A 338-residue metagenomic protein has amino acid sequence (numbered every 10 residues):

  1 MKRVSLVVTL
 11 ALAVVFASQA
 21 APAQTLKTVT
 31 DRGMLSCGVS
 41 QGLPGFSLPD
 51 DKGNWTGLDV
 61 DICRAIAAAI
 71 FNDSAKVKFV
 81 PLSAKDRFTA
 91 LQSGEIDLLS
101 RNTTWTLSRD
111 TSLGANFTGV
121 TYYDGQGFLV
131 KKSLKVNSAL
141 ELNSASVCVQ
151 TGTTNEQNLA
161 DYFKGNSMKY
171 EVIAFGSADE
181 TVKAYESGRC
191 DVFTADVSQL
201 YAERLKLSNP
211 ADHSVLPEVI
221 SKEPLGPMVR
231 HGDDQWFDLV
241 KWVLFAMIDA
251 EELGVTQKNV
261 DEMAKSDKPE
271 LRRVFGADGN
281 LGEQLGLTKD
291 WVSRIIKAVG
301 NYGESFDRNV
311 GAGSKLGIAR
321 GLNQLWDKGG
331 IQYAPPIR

Functional and structural regions predicted by a protein language model:
V7-A17: Bacterial N-terminal signal peptides
A21-Q24: Boundary of Sec targeting at the N-terminus
K27, V60-A68, T89, S93 (+6 more regions): Solvent-exposed, polar/charged alpha-helical surfaces in well-ordered, non-transmembrane soluble domains, broadly
K27-S100, L285-L287, A298-Y302, L325-G329: Extracytoplasmic small-molecule ligand-binding "clamshell" domains of the periplasmic binding protein/Venus flytrap
T30-D31, A67-N72, Q92-I96, S133 (+5 more regions): Sec-exported extracytoplasmic/periplasmic mature domains
S36-G45, W55-I70, T104, D124-G176 (+1 more regions): Bilobed "Venus flytrap"/periplasmic-binding protein-like clamshell domains and structurally analogous long
D61-R64, A68-I70, K132-V136, L140 (+7 more regions): Extended ligand-binding regions for polar small-molecule ligands
R64, A68, N72, K76-E141 (+3 more regions): Acidic, polar ligand-binding/catalytic clefts
